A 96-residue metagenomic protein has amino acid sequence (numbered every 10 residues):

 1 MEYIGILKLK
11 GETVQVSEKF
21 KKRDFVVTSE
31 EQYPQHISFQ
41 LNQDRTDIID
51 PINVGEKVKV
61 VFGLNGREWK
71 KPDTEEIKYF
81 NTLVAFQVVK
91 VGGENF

Functional and structural regions predicted by a protein language model:
M1-F96: Single-stranded nucleic acid-binding surfaces, predominantly the OB-fold ssDNA-binding core
